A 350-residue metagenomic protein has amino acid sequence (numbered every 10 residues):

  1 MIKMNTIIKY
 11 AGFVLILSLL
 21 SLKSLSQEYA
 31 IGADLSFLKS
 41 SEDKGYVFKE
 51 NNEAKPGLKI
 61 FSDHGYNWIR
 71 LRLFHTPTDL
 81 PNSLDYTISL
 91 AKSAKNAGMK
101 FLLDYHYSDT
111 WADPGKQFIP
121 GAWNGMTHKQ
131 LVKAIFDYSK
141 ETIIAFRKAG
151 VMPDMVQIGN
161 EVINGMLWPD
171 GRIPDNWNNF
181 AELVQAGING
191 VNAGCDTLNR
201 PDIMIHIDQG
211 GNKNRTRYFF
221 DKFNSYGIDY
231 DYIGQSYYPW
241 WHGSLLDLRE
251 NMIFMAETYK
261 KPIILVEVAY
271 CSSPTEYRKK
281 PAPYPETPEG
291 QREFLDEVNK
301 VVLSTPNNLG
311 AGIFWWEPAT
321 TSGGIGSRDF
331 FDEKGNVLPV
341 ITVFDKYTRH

Functional and structural regions predicted by a protein language model:
M1-Q27: Bacterial Sec-dependent N-terminal signal peptides
L19, E42-K44, P77-L80, M166-L167 (+1 more regions): A generic structural signal for short coil/turn motifs at secondary-structure boundaries
E28, H64, V151, I228 (+1 more regions): Structured loop/turn residues at beta-strand edges in well-structured enzyme cores
E28-K100, S108-I135, G234: N-terminal substrate-binding region of glycoside hydrolase catalytic domains
I31-L35, I69-L71, F101-Y105, D154-I158 (+4 more regions): Hydrophobic faces of well-ordered beta-strands that scaffold small-molecule active sites in alpha/beta enzyme cores
S36-L38, F74-T76, H106-T110, I158-I163 (+4 more regions): Active-site beta-loop-alpha junctions enriched in small/polar residues
D43-Y46, W111, F254-E257, S272-H350: Aromatic-rich peripheral "rim/lid" segments of glycoside hydrolase catalytic domains that contact and position glycan
S83-I88, K92, D113-N224, I228 (+4 more regions): Active-site cleft segment of glycoside hydrolase catalytic domains centered on the general acid/base Glu
